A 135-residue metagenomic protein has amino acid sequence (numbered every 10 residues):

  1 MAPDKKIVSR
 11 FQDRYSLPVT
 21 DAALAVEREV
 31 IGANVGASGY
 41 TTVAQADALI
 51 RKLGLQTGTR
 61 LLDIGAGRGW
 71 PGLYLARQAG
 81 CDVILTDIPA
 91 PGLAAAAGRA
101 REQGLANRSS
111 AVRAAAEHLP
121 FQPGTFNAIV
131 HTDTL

Functional and structural regions predicted by a protein language model:
M1-V30: N-terminal, positively charged/glycine-rich alpha-helical extensions of SAM-dependent methyltransferases
V30-G39: Class I SAM-dependent methyltransferase Rossmann-like catalytic core, especially the SAM/SAH-binding loop
G39-T57: Conserved alpha-helix/loop element of class I SAM-dependent methyltransferases that forms part of the SAM/SAH-binding
R60-H118: Class I SAM-dependent methyltransferase SAM/SAH-binding core
E117-A128: A short acidic, Gly/Pro-enriched loop at the edge of an enzyme's catalytic core that lines a small-molecule cofactor
A128-L135: A short SAM/SAH-binding and catalytic strip from SAM-dependent methyltransferases
